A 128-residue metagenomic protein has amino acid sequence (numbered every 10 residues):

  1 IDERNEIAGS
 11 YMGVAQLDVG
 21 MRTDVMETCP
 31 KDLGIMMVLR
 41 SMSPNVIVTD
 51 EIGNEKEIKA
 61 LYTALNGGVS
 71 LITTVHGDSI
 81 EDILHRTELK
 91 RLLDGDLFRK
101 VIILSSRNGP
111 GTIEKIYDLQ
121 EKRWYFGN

Functional and structural regions predicted by a protein language model:
I1-V38: P-loop NTPase switch/communication element
D2, D50-E51, D118: Acidic side chains
N5, C29, G53, R107-N108: A broadly conserved detector of short glycine/acidic/proline-rich loop/turn motifs that flank catalytic sites and bind
I7-S10, E81-I83, G109-I113: Switch/connector loops and helix/strand junctions flanking conserved nucleotide-binding motifs in nucleotide-processing
Q16, M42-P44, V48-I102, S106: Conserved P-loop NTPase nucleotide-binding/switch module
L17-G20, R91-L93, Q120-W124: Short, low-complexity, polar/charged sequence segments that are solvent-exposed and flexible
R99-N128: Conserved P-loop NTPase
